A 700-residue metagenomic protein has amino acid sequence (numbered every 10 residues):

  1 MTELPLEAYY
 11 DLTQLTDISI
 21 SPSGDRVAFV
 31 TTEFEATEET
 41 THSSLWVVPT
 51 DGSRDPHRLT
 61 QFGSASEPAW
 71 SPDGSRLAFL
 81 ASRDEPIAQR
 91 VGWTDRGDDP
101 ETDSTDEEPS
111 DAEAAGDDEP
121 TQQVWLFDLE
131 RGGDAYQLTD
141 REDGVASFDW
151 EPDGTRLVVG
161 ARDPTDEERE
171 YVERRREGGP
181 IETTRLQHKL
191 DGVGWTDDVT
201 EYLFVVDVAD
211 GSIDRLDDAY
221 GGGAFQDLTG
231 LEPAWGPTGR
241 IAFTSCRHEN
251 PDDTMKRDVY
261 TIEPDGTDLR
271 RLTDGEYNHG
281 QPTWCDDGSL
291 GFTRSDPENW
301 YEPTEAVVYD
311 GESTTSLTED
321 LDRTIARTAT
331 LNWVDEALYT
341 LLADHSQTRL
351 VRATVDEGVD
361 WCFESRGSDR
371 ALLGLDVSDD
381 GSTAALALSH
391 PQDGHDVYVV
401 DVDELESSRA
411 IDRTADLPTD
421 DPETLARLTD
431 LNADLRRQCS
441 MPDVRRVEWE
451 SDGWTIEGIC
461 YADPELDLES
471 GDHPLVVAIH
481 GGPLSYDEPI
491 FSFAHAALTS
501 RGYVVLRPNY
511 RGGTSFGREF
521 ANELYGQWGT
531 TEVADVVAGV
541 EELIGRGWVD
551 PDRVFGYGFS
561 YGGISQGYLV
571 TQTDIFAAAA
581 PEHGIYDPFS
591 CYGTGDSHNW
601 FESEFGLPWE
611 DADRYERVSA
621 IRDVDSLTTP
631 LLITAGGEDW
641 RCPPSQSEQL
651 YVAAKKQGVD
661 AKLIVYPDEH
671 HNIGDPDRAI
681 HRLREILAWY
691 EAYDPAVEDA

Functional and structural regions predicted by a protein language model:
M1-T13, V48-S66, D84, T105 (+10 more regions): Multi-bladed beta-propeller domains
E7-S44: Beta-strand-rich domains and repeat architectures in extracellular enzymes and scaffolds, especially beta-propellers
I20, W70, W150, W235 (+3 more regions): Residue-level recognition of a conserved intra-blade site in WD40 beta-propeller repeats
G24-V27, G74-A78, L157-V158, I241-F243 (+4 more regions): Hydrophobic beta-strand positions that form the internal "hydrophobic ladder" of WD40/Gbeta-like beta-propeller blades
E33-T37, R83-A88, D163-E167, T196 (+4 more regions): Short glycine/acidic-enriched loop and turn motifs that connect beta-strands
R90-Q122, R162-A209, I213, R257 (+4 more regions): Predominantly five- to eight-bladed beta-propeller fold
D421-T424, T429-D552, F559, C591-W600: Cap/lid segment of the alpha/beta-hydrolase catalytic domain
R511-A700: Active-site-proximal cap/loop segments of hydrolase catalytic domains
